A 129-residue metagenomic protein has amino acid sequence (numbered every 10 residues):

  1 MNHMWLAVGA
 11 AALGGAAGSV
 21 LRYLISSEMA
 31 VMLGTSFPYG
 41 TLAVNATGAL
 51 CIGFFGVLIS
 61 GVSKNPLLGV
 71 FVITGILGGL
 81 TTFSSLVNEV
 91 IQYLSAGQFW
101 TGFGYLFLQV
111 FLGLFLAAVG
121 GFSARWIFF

Functional and structural regions predicted by a protein language model:
M1-F129: Membrane-interface helix-loop junctions in multi-pass transporters/channels
